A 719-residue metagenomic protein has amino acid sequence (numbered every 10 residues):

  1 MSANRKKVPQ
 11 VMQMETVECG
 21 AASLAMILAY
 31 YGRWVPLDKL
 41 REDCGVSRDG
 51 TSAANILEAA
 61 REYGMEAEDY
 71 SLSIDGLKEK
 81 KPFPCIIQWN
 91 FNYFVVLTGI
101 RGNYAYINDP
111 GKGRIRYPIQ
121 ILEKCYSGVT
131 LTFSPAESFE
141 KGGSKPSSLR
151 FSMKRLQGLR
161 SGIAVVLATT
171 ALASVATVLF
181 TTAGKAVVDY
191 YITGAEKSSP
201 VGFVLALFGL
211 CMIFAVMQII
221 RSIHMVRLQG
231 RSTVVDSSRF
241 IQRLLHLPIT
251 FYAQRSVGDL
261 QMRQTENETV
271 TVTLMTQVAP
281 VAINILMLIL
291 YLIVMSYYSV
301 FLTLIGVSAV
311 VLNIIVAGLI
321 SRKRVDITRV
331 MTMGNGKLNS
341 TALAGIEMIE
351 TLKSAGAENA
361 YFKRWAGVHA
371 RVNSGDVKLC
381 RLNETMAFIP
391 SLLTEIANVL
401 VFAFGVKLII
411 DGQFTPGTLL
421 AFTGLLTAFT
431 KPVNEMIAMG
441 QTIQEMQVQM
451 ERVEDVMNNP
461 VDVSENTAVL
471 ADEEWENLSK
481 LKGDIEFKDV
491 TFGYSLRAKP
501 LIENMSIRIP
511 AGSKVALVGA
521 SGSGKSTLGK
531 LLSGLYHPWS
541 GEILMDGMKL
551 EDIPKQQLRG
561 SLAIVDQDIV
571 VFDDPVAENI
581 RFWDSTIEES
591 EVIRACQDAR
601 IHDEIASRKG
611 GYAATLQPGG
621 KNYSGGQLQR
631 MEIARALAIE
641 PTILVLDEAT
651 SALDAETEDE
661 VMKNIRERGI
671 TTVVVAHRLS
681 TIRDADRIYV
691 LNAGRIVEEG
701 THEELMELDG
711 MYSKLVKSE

Functional and structural regions predicted by a protein language model:
M1-F180, T193-F203, R221, M225 (+6 more regions): Membrane-integrated ABC transporters
V166, T170, T181, F203-I219 (+4 more regions): Transmembrane helices of ABC transporter permease
G184, L245-L290, E347: Juxtamembrane loop-to-helix connectors within ABC transporter transmembrane domains
S238, Q242-D259, V330-K378, M450 (+3 more regions): Loop segments that connect adjacent transmembrane helices in multi-pass transporters
G334, E350, A357, R381 (+1 more regions): Cytosolic ends of transmembrane helices, especially the final helix of ABC transmembrane type-1 domains
M457-S513, K549-E551, S590, R594 (+3 more regions): Primarily ABC-family ATPase nucleotide-binding module
T527, R559-I564, D568-V571, V576-N579 (+2 more regions): ABC-family ATPase nucleotide-binding domain "signature/switch" substructure
S533: Helix-to-loop junction immediately C-terminal to a conserved catalytic motif
